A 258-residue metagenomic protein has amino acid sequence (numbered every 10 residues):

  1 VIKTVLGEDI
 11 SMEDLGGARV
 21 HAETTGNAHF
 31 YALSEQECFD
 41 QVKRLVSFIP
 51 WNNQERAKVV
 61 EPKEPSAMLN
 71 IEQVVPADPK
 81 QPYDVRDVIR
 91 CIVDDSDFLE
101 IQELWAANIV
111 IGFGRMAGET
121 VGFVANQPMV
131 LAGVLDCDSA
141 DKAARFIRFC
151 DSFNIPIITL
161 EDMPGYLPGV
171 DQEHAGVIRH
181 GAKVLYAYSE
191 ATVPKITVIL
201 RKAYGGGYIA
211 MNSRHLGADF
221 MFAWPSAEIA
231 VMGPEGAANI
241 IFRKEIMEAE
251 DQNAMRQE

Functional and structural regions predicted by a protein language model:
V1-E258: Ligand-binding clefts of soluble mixed alpha/beta catalytic domains
